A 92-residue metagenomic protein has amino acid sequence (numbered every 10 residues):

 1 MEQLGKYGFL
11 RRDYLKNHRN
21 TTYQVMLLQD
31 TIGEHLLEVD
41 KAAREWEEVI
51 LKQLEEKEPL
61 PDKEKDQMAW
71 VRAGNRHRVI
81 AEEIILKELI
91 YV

Functional and structural regions predicted by a protein language model:
M1-L54: Extended, surface-exposed interaction regions
K52-V92: C-terminal charged interaction modules
